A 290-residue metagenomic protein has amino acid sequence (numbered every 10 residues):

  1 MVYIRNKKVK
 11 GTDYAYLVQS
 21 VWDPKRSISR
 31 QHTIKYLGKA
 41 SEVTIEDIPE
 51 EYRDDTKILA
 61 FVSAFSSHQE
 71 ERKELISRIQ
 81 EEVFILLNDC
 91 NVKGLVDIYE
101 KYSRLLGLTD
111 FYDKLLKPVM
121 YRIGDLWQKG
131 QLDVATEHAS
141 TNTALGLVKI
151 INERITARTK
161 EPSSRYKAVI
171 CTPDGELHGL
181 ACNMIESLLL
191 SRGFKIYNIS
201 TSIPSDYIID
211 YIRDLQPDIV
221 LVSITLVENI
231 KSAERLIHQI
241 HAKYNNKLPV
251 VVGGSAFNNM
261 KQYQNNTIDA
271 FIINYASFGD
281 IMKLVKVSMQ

Functional and structural regions predicted by a protein language model:
Y3-I58: Short, surface-exposed polybasic/aromatic micro-patch for ligand or macromolecular engagement
S41-E46, E50-T156: Long amphipathic alpha-helical segments
I98, Y211, L215, I281-L284: CheY-like receiver
I150-A242: Conserved mid-sequence domains
K167, K247-P249: Proline-centered loop/turn at the N-terminus of a beta-strand
P249-S255: Short beta-strand elements of ligand-binding domains
S255-Q290: Peripheral docking tails and interdomain loops at the edges of cofactor- or intermediate-handling domains
